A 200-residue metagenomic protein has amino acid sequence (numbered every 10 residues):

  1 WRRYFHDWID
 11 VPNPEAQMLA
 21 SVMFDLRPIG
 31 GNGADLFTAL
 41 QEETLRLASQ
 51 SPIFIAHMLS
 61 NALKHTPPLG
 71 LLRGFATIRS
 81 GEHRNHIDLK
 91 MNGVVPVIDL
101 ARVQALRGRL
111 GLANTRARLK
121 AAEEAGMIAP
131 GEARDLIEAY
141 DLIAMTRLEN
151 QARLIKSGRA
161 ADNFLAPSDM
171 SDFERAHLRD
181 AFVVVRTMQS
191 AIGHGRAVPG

Functional and structural regions predicted by a protein language model:
W1-G200: A nucleotide- and high-energy phosphate-metabolite-utilizing enzyme signature
